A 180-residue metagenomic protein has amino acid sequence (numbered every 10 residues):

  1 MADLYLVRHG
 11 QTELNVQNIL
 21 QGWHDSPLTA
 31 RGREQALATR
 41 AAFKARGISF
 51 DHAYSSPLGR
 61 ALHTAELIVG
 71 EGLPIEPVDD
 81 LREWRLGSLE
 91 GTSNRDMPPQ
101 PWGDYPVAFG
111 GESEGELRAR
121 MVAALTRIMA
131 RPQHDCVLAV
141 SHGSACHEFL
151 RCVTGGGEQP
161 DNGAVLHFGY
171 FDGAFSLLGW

Functional and structural regions predicted by a protein language model:
M1-A2, T39-R46, E76-V78, E83-R95 (+1 more regions): Acidic, low-complexity terminal tails and accessory targeting/binding regions of phosphate-metabolizing enzymes
A2-L73, Q100, E112-G115, P160: Active-site-proximal alpha-helix that buttresses catalytic centers in soluble enzyme cores
L4, Q133-S144: Generic beta-sheet signal
T12, A145-C146: Short active-site segment of divalent metal-dependent hydrolases/proteases that encodes the spacing between
R46-S49, I128-C136: Glycine-rich phosphate-binding loop signature in dinucleotide/nucleotide-binding domains
S55-S56, A119, V140-S141: Short beta-strand scaffold positions
L67, E148, C152: Active-site signature of alpha/beta-hydrolase-fold catalytic machinery across serine- and Asp/Cys-nucleophile hydrolases
L67-R120, S176-G179: Phosphate-handling substructures
